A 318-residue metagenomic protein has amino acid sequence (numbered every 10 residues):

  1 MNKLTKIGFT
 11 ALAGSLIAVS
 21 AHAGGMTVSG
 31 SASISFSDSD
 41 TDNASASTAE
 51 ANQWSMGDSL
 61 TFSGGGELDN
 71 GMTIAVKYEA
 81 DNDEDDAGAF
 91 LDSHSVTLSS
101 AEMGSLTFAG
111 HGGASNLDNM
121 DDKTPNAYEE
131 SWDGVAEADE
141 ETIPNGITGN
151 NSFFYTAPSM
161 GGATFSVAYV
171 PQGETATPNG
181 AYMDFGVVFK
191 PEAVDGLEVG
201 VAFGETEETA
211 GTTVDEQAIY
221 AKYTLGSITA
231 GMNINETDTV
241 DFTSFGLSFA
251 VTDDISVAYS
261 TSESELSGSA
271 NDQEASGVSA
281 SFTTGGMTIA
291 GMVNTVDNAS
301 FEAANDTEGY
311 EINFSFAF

Functional and structural regions predicted by a protein language model:
M1-F318: Outer-membrane beta-barrel proteins
